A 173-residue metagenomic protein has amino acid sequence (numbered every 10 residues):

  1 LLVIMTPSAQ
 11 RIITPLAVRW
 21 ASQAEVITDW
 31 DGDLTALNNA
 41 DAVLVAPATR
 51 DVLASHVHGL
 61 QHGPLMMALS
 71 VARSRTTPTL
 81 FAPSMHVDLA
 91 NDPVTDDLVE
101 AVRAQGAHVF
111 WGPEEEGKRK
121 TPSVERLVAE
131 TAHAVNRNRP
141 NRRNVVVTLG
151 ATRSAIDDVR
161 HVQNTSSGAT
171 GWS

Functional and structural regions predicted by a protein language model:
L1-S173: A cross-family phosphate/adenosyl-ligand binding-site feature
